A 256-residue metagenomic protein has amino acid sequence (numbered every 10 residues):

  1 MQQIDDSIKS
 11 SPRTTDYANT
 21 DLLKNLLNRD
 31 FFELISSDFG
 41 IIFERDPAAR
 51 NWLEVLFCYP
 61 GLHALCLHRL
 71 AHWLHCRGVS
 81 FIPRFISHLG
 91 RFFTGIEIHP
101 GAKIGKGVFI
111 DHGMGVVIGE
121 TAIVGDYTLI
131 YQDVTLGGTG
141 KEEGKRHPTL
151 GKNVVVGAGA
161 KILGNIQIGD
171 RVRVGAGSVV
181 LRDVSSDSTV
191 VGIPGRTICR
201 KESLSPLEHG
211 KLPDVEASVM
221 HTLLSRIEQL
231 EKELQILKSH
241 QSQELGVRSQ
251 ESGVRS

Functional and structural regions predicted by a protein language model:
M1-L89, S205-S256: Terminal amphipathic alpha-helical/low-complexity segments used for targeting or macromolecular assembly
R91-I198: Structural signal for interior beta-strand "rungs" in well-ordered beta-sheet cores of soluble enzyme domains
